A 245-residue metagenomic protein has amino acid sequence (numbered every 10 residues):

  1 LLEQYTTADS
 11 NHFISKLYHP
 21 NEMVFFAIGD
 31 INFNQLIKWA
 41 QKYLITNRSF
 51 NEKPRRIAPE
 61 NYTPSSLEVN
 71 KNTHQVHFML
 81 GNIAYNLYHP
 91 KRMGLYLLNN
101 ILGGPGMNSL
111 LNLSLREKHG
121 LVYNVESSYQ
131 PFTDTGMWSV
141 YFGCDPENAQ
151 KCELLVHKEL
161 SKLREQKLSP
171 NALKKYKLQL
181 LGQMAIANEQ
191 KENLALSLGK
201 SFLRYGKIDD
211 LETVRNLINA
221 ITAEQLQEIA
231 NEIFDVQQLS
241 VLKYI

Functional and structural regions predicted by a protein language model:
L1-N51, E68, Y85-N86, L95 (+2 more regions): Charge-rich, well-structured scaffold segments of protease-associated domains
F50-N108: His/Glu-based metal-binding/catalytic segments typifying zinc-dependent metallopeptidases
